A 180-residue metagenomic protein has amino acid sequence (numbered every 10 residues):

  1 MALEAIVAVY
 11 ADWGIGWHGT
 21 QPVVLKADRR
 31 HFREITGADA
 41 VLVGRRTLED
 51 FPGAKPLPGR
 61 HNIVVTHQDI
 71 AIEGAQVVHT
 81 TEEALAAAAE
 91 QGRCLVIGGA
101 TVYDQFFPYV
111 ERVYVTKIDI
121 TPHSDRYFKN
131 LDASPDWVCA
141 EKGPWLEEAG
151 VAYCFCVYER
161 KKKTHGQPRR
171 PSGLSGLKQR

Functional and structural regions predicted by a protein language model:
M1-R170, L177-R180: Enzymes that bind and transform nitrogen-containing heteroaromatic metabolites
